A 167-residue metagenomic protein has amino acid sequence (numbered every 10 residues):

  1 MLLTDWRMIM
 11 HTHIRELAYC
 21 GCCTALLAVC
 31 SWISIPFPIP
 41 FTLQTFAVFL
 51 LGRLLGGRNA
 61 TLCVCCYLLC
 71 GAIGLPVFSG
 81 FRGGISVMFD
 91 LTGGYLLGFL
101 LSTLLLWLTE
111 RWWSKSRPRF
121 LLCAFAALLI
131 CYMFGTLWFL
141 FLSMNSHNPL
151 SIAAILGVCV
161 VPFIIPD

Functional and structural regions predicted by a protein language model:
L2-C63, I73: Hydrophobic transmembrane alpha-helices
L2-D5, C22, V29, I85-M133: Short helix-perturbing small/polar motifs within transmembrane alpha-helices
H13-E16, G57-L62, W113-R119, P149-I152: Membrane-helix interface segments
L17-C22, F46-L50, A60-C66, M88 (+5 more regions): Hydrophobic alpha-helical transmembrane segments
L26, C30, S34, L51 (+8 more regions): Alpha-helical membrane-inserting segments
C30-L43, L68-S102: Interfacial aromatic-anchored transmembrane helix boundaries in multi-pass membrane proteins
R53, P76-I85, A153-P166: Alpha-helical membrane-embedding segments and immediately adjacent membrane-interface amphipathic helices
S116-D167: Membrane-embedded alpha-helical hairpins and interfacial helices in multi-pass inner-membrane proteins
